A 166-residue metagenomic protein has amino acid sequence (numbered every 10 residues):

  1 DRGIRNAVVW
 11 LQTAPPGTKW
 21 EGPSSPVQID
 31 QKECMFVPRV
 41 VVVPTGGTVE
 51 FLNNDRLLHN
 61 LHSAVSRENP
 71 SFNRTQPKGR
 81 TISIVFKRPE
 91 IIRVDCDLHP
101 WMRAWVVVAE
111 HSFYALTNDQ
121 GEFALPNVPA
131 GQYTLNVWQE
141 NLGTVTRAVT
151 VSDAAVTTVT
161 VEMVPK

Functional and structural regions predicted by a protein language model:
D1-K166: Extracytoplasmic copper-binding redox domains, predominantly the cupredoxin/blue-copper superfamily
